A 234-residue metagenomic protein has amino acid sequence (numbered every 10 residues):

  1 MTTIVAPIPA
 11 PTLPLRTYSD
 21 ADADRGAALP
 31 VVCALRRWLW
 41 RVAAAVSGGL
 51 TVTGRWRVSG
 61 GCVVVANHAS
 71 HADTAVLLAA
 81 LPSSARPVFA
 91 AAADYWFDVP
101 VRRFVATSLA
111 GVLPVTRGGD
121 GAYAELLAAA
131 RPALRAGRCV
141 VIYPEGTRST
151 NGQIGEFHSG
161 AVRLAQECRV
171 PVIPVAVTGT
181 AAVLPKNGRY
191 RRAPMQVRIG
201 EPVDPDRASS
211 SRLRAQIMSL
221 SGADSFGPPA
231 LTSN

Functional and structural regions predicted by a protein language model:
M1-V63, H68-V76, R86-P87, S108-G111 (+1 more regions): Membrane-anchoring hydrophobic helices of lipid-metabolizing enzymes
T2-A27, V31, Y123-N234: Non-catalytic C-terminal accessory region of glycerolipid acyltransferases and related lyso-lipid remodeling enzymes
V52-T53, L113-T116, P205: Short acidic-hydrophobic, aromatic-tinged amphipathic segments that line or gate anion-handling sites
V63-V65, P114, V141-Y143: Structural motif
H68-S70, G119, E145-S149: Short glycine-rich anion-binding loops that position phosphate/pyrophosphate groups of nucleotides and phosphorylated
T74-A75, F97-P100, A181-K186: A short, acidic/glycine-rich surface segment
V88-A110: Short, surface-exposed acidic-centric catalytic microdomains
R103, T107, G111-A136: Helix-adjacent hinge/juxtasegments
